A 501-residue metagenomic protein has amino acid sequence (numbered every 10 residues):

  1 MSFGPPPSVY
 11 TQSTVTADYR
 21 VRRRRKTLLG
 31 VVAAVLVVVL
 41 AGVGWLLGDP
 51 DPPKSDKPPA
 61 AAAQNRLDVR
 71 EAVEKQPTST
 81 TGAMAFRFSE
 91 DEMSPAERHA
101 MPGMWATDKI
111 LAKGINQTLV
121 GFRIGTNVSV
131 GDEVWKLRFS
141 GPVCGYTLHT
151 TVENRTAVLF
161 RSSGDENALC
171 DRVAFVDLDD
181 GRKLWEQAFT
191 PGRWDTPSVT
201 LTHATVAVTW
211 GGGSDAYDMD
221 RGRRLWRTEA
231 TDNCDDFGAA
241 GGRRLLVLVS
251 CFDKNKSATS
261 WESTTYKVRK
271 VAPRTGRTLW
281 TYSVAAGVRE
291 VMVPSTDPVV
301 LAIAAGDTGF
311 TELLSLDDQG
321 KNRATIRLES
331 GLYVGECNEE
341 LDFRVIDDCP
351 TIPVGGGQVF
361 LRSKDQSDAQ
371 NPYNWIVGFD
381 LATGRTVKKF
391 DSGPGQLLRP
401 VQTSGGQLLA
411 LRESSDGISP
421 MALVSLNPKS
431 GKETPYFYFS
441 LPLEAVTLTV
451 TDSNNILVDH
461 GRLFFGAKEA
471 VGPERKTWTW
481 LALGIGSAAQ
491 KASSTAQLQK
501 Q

Functional and structural regions predicted by a protein language model:
S2-Q64, Q407-L409, G461-F465, A470: Hydrophobic single-pass membrane-targeting/anchoring helices
P50-N127, D348, T451, T477-Q501: Extracytoplasmic low-complexity, Pro/Thr/Ser/Ala/Gly-rich segments that lie immediately after a secretion/anchoring
A61, R66, D91-D108, F139-N154 (+8 more regions): Repeated scaffold domains used in trafficking and secretory/extracellular systems, primarily beta-propellers
M101-I115, E153-A168, V199-W210, S214 (+5 more regions): Short beta-strand elements that form the blades of beta-propeller/WD-repeat-like and other beta-sheet-rich scaffold
I124-N127, D177-G181, D218-G222, A272-G276 (+4 more regions): Short loop/turn segments that connect beta-strands within beta-propeller blades
G131-A174, R182-P191: Blade-loop segments of beta-propeller domains
G212-D215, L225-D380: Acidic, serine/threonine- and glycine-rich low-complexity intrinsically disordered segments that serve as flexible
D342-L381, R385-T434: Loop/turn-rich, solvent-exposed surfaces of beta-rich toroidal or solenoidal domains
